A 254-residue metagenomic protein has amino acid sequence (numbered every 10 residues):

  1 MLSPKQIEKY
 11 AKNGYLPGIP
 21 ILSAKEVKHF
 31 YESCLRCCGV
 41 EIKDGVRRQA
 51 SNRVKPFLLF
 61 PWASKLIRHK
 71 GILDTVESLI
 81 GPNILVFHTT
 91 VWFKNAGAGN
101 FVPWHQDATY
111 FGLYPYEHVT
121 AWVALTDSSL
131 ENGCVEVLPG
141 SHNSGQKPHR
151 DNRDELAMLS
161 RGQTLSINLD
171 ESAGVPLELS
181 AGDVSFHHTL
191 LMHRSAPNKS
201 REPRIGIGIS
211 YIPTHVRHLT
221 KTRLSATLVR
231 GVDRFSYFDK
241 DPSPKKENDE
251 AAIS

Functional and structural regions predicted by a protein language model:
M1-L113, R150, T222, A226-D239: Non-heme Fe(II)-dependent double-stranded beta-helix
P20, E32, C38-G45, V184-F186 (+1 more regions): Non-heme Fe(II)/2-oxoglutarate
L22-A24, W92-K94, T109, S128 (+3 more regions): Short, solvent-exposed loop/turn segments at secondary-structure junctions
I72, A96-A98, Y116, D127-L130 (+3 more regions): Short, charged/polar surface micro-motifs in flexible loops or helix N-caps
H105, G112-L130, E178-L179, F186 (+1 more regions): Short, conserved beta-strand element in jelly-roll/cupin
D107-T109, H118, H193-N198: Glycine-rich phosphate/pyrophosphate-binding beta-alpha loops
L113-E117, N168-L169, K199-P203: A generic structural micro-feature
L130-A196, V216: Double-stranded beta-helix
